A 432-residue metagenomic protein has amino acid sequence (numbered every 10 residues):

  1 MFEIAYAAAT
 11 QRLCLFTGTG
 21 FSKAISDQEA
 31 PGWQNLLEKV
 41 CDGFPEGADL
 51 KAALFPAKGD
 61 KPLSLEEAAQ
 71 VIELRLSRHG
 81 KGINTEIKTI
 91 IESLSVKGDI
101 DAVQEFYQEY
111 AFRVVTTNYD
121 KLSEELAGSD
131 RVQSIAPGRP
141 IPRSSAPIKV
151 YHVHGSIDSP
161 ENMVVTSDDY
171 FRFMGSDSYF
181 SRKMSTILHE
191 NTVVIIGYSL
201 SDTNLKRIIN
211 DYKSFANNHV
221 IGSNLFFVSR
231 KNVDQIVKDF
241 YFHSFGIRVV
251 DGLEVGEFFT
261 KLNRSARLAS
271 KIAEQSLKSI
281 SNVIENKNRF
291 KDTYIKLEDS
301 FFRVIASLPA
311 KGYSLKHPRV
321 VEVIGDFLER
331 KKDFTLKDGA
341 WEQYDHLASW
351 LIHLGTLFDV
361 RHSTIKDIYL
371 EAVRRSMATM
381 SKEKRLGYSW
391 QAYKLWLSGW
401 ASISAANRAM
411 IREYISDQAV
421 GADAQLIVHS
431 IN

Functional and structural regions predicted by a protein language model:
M1-L15, F21-I25, F106-F112, S129-Q133 (+3 more regions): SIR2/sirtuin-family catalytic core signature
I4-A7, K23, E73-I141: Active-site periphery "cap/insert" segments of enzyme catalytic domains
A9, L13-L63, A127-R131, P137: Adenosine ribonucleotide-centric catalytic and binding domains
G32-K39, L122, N204-D211: Alpha-helical scaffold elements adjacent to nucleotide-binding pockets in ATP/GTP-utilizing enzyme cores
D49-G80, S144-S145: N-terminal short beta-loop-beta anion/metal-coordinating cradle
G98, V165-K183, I208-N210: Active-site glycine-rich loop that binds ribose-phosphate moieties when present
V150-M163: Class I SAM-dependent methyltransferase SAM-binding "motif I" and its flanking Rossmann-like core
